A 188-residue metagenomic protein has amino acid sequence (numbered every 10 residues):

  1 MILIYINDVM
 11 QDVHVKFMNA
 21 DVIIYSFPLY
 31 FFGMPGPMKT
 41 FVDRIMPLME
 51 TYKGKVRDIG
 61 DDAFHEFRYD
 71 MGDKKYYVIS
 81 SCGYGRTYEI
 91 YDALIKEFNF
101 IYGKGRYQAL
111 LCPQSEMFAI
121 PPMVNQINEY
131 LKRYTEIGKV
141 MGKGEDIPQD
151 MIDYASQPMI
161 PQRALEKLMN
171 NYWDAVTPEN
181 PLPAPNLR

Functional and structural regions predicted by a protein language model:
M1-I2: Local cysteine-cluster metal-coordination motifs and their immediate loop/turn environment, predominantly Fe-S cluster
Y5-F98: Helix-loop-strand module that forms the ligand-binding subsite of alpha/beta enzymes
R86-R188: Glycine-rich phosphate/pyrophosphate-binding loop and the adjoining helix
